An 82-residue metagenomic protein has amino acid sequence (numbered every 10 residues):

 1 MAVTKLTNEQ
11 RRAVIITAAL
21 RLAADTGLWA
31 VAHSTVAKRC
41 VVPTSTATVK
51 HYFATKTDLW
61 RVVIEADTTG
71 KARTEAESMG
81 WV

Functional and structural regions predicted by a protein language model:
M1-Q10, R21, V42: N-terminal intrinsically disordered/low-complexity leader segments
V14, A18-T26, T74, S78-W81: Solvent-exposed, amphipathic alpha-helical segments
V14, L22-V62: Helix-turn-helix
R61, E65-V82: Amphipathic alpha-helical linker/stalk segments
